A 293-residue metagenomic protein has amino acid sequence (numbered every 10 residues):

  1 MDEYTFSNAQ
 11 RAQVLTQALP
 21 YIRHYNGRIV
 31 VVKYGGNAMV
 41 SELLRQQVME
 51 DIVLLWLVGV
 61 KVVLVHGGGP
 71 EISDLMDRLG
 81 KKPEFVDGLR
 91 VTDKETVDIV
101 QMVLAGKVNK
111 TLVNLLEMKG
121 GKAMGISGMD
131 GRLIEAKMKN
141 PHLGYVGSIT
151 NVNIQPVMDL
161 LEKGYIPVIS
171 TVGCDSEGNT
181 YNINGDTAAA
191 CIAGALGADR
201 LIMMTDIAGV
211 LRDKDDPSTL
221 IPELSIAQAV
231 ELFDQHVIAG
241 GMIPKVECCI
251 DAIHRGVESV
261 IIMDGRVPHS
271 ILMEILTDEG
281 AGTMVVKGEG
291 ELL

Functional and structural regions predicted by a protein language model:
M1-R266, M273-E279, K287-L293: Nucleotide/pyrophosphate-binding catalytic subdomain
